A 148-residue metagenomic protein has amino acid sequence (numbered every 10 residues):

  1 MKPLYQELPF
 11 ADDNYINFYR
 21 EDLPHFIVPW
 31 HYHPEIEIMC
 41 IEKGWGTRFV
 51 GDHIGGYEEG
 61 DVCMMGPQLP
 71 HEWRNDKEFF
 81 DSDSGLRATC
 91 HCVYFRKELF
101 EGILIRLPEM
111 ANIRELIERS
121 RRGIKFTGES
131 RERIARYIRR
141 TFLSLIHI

Functional and structural regions predicted by a protein language model:
M1-D12, S130-R136, R140: A short, N-terminal "cap"/entry segment at the start of jelly-roll beta-barrel domains of the cupin/DSBH fold
K2-L8, N14, F26-W30, E98 (+1 more regions): Flexible, active-site-adjacent loop/turn segments at secondary-structure boundaries
Y15-E115: N-terminal regulatory/effector-sensing and dimerization cores that precede helix-turn-helix DNA-binding domains
E42, R114, A135-L143: Regular secondary-structure segments
C63, S82, R122, A135-R139: Charge-rich, low-complexity amphipathic helices in intrinsically disordered tails/linkers adjacent to domains
E98-F100, E118, R122, R139-L143: A broad detector of the eukaryotic-type serine/threonine protein kinase catalytic domain
L107-R136: Aromatic/histidine-rich interaction motifs
I146-I148: Conserved small/polar residues in nucleotide/adenosyl-binding loops
